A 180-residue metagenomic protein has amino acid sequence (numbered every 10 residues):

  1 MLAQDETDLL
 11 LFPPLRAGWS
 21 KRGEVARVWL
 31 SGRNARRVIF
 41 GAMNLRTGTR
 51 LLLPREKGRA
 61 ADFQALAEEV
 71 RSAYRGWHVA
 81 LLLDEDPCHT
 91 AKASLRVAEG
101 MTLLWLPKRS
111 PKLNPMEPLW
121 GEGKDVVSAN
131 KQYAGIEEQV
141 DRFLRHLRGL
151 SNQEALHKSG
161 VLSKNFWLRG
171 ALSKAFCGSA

Functional and structural regions predicted by a protein language model:
M1-A180: Short functional hotspots at interaction and active-site rims
